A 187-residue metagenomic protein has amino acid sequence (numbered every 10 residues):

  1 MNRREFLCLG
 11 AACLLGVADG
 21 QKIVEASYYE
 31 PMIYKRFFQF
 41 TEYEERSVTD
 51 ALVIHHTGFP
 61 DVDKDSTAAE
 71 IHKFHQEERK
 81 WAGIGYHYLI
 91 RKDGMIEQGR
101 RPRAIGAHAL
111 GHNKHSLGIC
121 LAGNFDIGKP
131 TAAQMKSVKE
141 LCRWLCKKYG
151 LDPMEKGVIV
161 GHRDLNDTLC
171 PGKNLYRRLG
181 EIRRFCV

Functional and structural regions predicted by a protein language model:
N2-H55, K92-I96, R101-P102, H112-H115 (+1 more regions): Basic/polar, cationic surfaces and motifs that engage anionic cell-wall and phosphate/carboxylate ligands
E45-P102: Secreted/periplasmic proteins that engage bacterial cell-wall peptidoglycan
